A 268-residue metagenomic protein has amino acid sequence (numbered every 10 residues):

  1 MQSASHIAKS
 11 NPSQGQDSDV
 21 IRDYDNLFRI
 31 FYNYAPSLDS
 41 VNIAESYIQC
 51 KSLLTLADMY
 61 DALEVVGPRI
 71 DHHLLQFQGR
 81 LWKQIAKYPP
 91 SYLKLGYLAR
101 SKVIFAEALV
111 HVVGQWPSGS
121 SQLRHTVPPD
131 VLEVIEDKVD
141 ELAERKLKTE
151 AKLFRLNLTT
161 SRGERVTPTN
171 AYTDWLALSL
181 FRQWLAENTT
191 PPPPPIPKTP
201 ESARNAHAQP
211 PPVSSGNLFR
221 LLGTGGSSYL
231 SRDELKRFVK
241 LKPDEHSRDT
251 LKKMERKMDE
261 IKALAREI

Functional and structural regions predicted by a protein language model:
Q2-A108: Fungal eukaryote-biased detector of long internal structured cores
S52, G79-I268: Acidic, serine/threonine- and proline-rich low-complexity regulatory tracts
